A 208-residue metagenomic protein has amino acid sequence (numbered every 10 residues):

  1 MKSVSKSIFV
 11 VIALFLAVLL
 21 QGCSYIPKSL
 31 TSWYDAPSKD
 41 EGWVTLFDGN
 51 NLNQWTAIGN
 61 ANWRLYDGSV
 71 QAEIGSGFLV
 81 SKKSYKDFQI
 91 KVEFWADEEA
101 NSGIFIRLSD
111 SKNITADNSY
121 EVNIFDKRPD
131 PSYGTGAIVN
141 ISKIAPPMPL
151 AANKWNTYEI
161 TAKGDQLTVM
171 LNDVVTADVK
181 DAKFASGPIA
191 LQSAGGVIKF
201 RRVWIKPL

Functional and structural regions predicted by a protein language model:
K2-V10: Bacterial N-terminal signal peptides that target proteins for export
V11-Q21: Bacterial N-terminal signal peptides
C23-L208: Carbohydrate-interacting regions of secretory-pathway proteins
